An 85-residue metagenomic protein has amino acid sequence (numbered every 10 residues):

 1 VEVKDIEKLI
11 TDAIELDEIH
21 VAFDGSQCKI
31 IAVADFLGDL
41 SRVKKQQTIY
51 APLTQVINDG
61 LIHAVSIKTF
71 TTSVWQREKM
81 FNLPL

Functional and structural regions predicted by a protein language model:
V1-L85: N-terminal, polar/charged subdomain of small-to-medium soluble alpha/beta proteins
